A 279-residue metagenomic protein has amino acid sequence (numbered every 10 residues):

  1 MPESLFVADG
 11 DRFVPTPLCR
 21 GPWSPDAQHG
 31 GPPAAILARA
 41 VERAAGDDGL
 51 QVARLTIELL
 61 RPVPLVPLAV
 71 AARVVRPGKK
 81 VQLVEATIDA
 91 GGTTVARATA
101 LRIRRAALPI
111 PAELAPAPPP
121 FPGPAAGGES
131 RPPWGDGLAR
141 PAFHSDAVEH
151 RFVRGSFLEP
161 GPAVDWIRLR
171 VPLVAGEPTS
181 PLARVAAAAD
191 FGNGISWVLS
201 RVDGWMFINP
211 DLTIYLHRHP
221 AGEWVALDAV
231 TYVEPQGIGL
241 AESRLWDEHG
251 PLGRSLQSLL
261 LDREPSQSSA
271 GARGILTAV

Functional and structural regions predicted by a protein language model:
M1-V279: Terminal targeting signals and extreme-terminal segments of soluble enzymes
